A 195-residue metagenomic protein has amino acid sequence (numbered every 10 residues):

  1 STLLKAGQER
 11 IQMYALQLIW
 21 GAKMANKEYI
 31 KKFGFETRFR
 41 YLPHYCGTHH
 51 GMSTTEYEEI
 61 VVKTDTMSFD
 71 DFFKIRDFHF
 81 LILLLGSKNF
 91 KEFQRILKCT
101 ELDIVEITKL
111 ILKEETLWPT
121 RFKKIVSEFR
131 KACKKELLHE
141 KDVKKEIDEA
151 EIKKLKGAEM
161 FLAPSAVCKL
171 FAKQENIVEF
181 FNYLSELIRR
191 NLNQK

Functional and structural regions predicted by a protein language model:
S1-I107, I111: A structural motif corresponding to the C-terminal lobe/cap of the Radical SAM core domain
E59-K195: Radical SAM enzyme core and accessory elements
